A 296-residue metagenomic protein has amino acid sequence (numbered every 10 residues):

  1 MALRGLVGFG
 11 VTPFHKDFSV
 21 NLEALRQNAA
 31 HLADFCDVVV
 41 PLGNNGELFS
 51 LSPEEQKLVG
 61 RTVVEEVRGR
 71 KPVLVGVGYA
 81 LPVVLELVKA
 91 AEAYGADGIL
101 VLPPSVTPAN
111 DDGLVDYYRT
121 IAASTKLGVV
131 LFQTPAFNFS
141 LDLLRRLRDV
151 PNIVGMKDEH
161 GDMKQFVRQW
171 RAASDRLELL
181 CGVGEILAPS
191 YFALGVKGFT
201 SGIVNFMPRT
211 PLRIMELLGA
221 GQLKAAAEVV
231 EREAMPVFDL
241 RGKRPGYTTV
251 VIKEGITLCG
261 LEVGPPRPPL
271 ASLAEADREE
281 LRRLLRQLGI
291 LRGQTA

Functional and structural regions predicted by a protein language model:
M1-N138, L144-R146: Active-site beta->alpha loop and helix N-cap motifs at the rims of alpha/beta catalytic domains
G8, E65, E216, K253-T257: Generic alpha-helical structural context detector
E23-Q27, H31, E55-L58, T62 (+6 more regions): A non-catalytic, amphipathic alpha-helix used as a structural packing/dimerization or gating element in enzyme scaffolds
A123-S124, P135-V237, R241-P245: Catalytic alpha/beta core domains of metabolic enzymes, predominantly
V129, N152-I153, R267: Glycine-rich phosphate-binding "P-loop"
F192-G195, M235-L270: Conserved short secondary-structure transition element at the edge of the structured enzyme core that lines
L261-T295: Flexible C-terminal active-site loop/helix
